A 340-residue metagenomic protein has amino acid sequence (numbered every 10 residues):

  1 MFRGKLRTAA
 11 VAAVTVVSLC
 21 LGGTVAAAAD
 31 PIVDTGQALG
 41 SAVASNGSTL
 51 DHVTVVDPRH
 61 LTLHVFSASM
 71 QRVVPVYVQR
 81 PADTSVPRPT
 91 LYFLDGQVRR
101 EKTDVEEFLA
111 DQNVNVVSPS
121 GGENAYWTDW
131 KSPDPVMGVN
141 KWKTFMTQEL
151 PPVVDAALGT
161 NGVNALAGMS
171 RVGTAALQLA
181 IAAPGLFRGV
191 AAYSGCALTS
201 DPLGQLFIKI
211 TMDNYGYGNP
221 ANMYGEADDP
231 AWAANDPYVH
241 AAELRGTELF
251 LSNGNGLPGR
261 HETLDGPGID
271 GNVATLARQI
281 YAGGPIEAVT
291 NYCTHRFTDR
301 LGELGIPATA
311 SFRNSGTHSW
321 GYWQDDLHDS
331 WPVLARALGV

Functional and structural regions predicted by a protein language model:
F2-A12, V25-V340: Non-catalytic cap/lid and distal C-terminal segments of serine-dependent acyl enzymes
V14-G22: Hydrophobic core
